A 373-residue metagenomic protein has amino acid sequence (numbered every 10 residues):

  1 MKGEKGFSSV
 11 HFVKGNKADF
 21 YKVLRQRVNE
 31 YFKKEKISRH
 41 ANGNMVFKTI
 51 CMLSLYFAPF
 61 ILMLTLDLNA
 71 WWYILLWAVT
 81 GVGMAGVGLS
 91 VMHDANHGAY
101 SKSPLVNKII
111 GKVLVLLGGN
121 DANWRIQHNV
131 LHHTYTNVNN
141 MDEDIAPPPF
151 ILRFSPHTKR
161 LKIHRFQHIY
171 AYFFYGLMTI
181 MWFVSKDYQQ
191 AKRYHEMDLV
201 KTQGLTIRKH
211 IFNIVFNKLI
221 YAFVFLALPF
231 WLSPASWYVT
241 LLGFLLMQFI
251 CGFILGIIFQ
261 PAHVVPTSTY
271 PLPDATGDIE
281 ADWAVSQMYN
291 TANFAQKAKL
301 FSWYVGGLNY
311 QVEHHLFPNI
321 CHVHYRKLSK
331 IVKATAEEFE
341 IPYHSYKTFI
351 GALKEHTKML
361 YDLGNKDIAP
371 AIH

Functional and structural regions predicted by a protein language model:
K2-G15, K108-K112, R153: Short, contiguous pre-domain boundary segments
E4-S8, V82-M92, D121-N123, C251-A262: Hydrophobic alpha-helical membrane-embedded segments
F7-E30, I180-E196: Short, charged cytosolic
R25, N29-V46: Membrane-interface, cytosolic juxtamembrane amphipathic helix immediately N-terminal to a transmembrane helix, enriched
R39-G88, V115-L116, H168-I180, L205-I258: Alpha-helical bilayer-embedded segments of polytopic membrane proteins, i.e., transmembrane/intramembrane helices
V79-G204, A275-D367: Membrane-embedded catalytic scaffold of the fatty acid hydroxylase/desaturase
L246-Q260, V264-V265, V332-P342: C-terminal, active-site-flanking charged/polar segments
F259-W283: C-terminal, non-catalytic macromolecule-binding modules
